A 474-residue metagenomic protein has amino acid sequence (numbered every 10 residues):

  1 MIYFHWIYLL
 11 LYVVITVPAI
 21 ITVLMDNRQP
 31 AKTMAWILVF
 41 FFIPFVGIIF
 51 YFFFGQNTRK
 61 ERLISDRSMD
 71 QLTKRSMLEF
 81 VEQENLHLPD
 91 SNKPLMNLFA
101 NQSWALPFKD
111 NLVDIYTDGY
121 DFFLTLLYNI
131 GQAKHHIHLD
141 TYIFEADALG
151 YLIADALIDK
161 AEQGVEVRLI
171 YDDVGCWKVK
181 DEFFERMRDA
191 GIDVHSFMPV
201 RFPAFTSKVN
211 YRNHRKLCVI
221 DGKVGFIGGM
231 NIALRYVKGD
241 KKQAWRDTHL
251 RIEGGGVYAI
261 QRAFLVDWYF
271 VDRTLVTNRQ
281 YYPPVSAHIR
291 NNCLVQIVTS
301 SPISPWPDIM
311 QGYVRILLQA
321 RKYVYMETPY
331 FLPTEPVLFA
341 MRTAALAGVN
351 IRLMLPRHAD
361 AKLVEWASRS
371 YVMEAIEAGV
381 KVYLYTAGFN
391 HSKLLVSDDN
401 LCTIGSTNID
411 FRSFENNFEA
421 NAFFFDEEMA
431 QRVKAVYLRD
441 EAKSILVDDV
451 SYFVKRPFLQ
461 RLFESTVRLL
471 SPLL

Functional and structural regions predicted by a protein language model:
M1-Q311, R315, Q319, A359 (+6 more regions): N-terminal localization/anchoring segments of enzymes in phospholipid and broader phosphate metabolism
A320-R321, Y330-R352, P356-R357, A361: Helical hairpin unit composed of two closely spaced alpha helices linked by a short loop
M326-T328, Y385, I404-G405: Thr-Gly-centered strand-to-loop micro-motif
E335-L338, E365-A367, S397, E415: Histidine/acidic-residue-rich catalytic or RNA/ligand-binding cores of hydrolases and nuclease-related proteins
A340-A344, S370, R439: Short, solvent-exposed amphipathic alpha-helical segments in soluble enzyme and RNA/protein-processing domains
K381: Surface segments flanking catalytic/ligand-binding clefts of nucleic-acid enzymes
K393: Catalytic-core elements of nucleic-acid end-processing and repair enzymes
